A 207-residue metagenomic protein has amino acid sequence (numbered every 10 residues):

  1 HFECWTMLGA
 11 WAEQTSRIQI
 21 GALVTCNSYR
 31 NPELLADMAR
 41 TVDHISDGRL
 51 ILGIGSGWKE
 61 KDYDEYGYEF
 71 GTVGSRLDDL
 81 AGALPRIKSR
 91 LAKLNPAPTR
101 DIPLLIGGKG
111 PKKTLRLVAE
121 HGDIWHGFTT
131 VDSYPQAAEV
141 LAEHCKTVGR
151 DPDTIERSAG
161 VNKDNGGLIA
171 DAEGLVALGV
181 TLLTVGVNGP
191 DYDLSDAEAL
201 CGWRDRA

Functional and structural regions predicted by a protein language model:
H1-A207: Active-site-adjacent structural elements that line small-molecule/cofactor binding pockets in enzymes
